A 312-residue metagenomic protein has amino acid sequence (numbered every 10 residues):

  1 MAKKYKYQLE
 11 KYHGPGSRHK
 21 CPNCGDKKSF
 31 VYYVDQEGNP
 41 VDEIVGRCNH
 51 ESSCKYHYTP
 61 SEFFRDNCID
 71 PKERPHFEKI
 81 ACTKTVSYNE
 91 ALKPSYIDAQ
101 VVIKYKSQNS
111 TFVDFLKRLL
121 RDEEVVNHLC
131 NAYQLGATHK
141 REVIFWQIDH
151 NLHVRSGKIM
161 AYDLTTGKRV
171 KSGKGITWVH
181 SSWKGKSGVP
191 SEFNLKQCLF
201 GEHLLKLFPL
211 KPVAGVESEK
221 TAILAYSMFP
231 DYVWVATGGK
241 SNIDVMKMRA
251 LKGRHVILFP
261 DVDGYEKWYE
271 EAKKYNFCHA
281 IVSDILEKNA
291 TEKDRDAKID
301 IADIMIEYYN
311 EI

Functional and structural regions predicted by a protein language model:
M1-E142, V154, Y162-G185, S241-I243 (+2 more regions): Non-catalytic accessory segments of DNA primases and related replication-initiation nucleases
M1-K4, K20-P22, R47, L210-V213 (+1 more regions): TOPRIM fold recognition
S29-Y33, F145-Q147, Y162, W234 (+2 more regions): Tryptophan-centered motif/residue detector
Y56-F64, W146-A161, I301-I312: Short, Lys/Arg-enriched charge-dense amphipathic segments
K117-R118, P190-H203, K288-I299: Short, exposed beta-strand "edge-strand" segments with a Pro/Gly-rich flavor and a Y/T-containing core
E124, S156, L199, H203-L204 (+4 more regions): Generic low-complexity, intrinsically disordered sequence content enriched in small uncharged/hydrophobic residues
I144-L251: Phosphate-handling DNA/RNA-contact segment within nucleic-acid enzymes
